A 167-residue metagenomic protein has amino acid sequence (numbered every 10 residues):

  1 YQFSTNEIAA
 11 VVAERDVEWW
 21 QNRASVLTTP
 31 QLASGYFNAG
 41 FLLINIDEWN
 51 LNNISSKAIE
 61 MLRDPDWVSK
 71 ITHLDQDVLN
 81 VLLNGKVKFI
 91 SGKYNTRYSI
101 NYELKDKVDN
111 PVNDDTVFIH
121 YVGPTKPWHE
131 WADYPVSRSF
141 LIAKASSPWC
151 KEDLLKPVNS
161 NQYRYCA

Functional and structural regions predicted by a protein language model:
Y1-A24: Conserved donor-nucleotide/metal-binding helix-loop-beta segment in metal-dependent transferases, i.e., the alpha-helix
A24-P30: Phosphate-binding site of ATP-dependent enzymes
L32, N38-A167: A glycosyltransferase accessory/donor-loop signature
